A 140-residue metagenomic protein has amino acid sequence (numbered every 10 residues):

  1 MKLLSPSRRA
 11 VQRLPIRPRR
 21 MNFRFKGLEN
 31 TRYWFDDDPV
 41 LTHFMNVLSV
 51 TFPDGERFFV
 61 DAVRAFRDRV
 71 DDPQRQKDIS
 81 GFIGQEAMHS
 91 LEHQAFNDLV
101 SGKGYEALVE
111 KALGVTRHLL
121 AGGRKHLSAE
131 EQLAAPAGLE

Functional and structural regions predicted by a protein language model:
K2-L139: Non-heme di-metal
